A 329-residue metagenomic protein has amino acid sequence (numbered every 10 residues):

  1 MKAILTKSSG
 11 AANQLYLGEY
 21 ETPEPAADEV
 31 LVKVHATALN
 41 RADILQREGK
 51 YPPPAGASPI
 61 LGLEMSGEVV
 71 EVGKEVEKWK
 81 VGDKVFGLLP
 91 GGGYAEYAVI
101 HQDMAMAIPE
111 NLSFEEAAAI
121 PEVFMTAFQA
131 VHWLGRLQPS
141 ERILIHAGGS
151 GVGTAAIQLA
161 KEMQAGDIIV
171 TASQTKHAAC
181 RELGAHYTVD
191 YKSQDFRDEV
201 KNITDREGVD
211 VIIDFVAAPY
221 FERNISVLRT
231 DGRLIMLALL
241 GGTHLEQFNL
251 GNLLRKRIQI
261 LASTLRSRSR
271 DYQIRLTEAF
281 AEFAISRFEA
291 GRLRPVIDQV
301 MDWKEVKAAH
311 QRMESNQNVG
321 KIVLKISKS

Functional and structural regions predicted by a protein language model:
E21-A38, K50-G92, F215: Glycine-rich beta-strand-centered segment in the early N-terminal region that forms part of a ligand/cofactor-binding
K78, K84-G149: NAD(P)H dinucleotide-binding glycine-rich loop of Rossmann-like/cofactor-binding domains, especially the beta1-alpha1
K84, R142, D167, G232-R233 (+1 more regions): Short glycine-centered segments of the SAM/dcSAM-binding site in methyltransferase folds
G93-E96, T171-R181, L245-L250: Short, glycine/polar-rich helix-capping loops at beta-to-alpha or helix-loop-helix junctions that flank or form
A118-S193: Mid-domain Rossmann-like dinucleotide-binding core that forms the NAD(H)/NADP(H) cofactor-binding site
R181, P219-R292, K325-S329: Glycine-rich phosphate-binding loop and adjacent beta-alpha segment of Rossmann(oid) nucleotide-cofactor-binding
F196-R206: Short amphipathic alpha-helix with an adjacent loop that forms part of the alpha/beta core around
